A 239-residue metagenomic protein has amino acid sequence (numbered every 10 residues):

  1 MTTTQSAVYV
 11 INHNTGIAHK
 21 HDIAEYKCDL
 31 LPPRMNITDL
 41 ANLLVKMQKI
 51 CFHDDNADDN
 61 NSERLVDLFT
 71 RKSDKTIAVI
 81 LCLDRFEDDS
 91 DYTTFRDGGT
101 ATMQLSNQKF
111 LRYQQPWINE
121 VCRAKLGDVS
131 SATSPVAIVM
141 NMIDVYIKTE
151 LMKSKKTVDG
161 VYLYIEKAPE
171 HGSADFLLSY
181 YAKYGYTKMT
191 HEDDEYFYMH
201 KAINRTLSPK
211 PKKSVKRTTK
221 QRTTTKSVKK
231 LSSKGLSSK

Functional and structural regions predicted by a protein language model:
M1-S130, N141, V145-K220, K226-K229 (+1 more regions): Non-catalytic substrate-recognition and accessory regions of acyl/acetyltransferase enzymes
